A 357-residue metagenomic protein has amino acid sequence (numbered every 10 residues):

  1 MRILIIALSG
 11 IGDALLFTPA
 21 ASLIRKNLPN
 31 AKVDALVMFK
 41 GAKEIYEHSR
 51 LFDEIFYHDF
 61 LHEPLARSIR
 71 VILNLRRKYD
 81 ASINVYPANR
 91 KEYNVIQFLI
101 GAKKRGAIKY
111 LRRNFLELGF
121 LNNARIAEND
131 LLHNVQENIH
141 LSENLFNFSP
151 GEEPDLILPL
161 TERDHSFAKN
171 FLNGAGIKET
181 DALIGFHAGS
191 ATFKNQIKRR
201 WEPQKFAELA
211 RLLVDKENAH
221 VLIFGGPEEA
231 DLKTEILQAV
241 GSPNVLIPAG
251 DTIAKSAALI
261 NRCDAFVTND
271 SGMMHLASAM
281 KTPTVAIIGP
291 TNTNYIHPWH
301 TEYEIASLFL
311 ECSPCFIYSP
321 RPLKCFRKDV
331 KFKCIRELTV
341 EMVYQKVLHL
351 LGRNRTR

Functional and structural regions predicted by a protein language model:
M1-R357: Catalytic machinery of carbohydrate-active enzymes, primarily nucleotide-sugar-dependent glycosyltransferases
